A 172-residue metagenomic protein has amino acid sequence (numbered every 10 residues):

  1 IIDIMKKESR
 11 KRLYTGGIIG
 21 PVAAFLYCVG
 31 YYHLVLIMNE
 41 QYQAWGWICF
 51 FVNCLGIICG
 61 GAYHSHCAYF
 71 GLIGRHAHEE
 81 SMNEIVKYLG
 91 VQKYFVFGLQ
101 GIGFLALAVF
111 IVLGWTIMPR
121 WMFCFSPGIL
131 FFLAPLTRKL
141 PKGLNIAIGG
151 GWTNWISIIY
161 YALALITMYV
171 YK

Functional and structural regions predicted by a protein language model:
I1-K172: Hydrophobic, aromatic-enriched alpha-helical segments typical of multi-pass transmembrane helices
